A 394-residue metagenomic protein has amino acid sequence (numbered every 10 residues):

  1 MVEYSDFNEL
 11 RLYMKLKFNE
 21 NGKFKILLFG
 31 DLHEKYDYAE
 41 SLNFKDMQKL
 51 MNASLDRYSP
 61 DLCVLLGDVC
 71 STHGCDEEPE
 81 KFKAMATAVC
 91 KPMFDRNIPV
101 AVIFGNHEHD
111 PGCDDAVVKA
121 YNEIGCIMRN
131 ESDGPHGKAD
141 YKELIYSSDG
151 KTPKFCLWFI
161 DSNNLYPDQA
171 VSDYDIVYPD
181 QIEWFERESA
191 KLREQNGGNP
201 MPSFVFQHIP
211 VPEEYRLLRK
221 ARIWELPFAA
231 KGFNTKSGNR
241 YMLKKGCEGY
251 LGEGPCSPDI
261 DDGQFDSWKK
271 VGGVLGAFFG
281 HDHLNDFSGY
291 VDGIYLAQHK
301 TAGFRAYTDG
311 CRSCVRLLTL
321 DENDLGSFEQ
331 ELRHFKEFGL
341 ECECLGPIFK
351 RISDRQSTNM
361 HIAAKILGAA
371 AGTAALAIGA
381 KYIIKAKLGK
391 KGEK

Functional and structural regions predicted by a protein language model:
V2-A88: N-terminal active-site segment of His-dependent metallophosphoesterases
V2-F18, K83-G198, E225-A230: Extended active-site neighborhood of metal-dependent phosphoesterases/phosphodiesterases
V2-Y4, L12-L16, E20, K142-Y146 (+5 more regions): Binuclear metal-dependent phosphoesterase catalytic core
K23-Y36, K154-N164, F206, Y295-T301: Active-site-proximal beta-strand elements of phosphoester/diester hydrolases
K35-Y38, S71-G74, V102-C113, L165-D168 (+4 more regions): Active-site environment of divalent metal-dependent phosphoester hydrolases
Y38-N43, G67-C90, E108-I127, L217 (+1 more regions): Metal-dependent catalytic neighborhoods of phosphoester/phosphodiester hydrolases
Y58-L62, C156-W158, V171-D282: His/acidic metal-ligating clusters that form di-metal
N359-I366, A374-K394: Short hydrophobic alpha-helical membrane-entry/anchor segments
